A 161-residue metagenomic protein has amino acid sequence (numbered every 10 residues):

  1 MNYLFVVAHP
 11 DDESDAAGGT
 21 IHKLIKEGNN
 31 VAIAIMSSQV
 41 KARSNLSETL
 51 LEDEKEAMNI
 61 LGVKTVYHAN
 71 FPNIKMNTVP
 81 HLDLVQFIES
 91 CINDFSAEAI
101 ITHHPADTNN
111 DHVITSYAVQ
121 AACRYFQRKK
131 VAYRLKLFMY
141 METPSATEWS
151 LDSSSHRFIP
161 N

Functional and structural regions predicted by a protein language model:
M1-L4, E27, N45, T65 (+1 more regions): Metal-dependent de-N-acetylase/amidase catalytic core
N2-N45: ATP-dependent adenylation/pyrophosphate-handling site
T20-K26, E52-A57, C91: Short amphipathic alpha-helices and their capping/turn segments at secondary-structure boundaries
I33, Y67-N70, Y140: A structural preference for short, hydrophobic beta-strand core positions in alpha/beta folds
S38-K41, P72-I74, D107: A short, flexible beta-alpha/helix-coil linker loop
T49-L61, A118, A122: Short, solvent-exposed amphipathic alpha-helices that sit in or adjacent to ligand/effector-binding or catalytic
I60-P72: A conserved beta-strand->alpha-helix junction
